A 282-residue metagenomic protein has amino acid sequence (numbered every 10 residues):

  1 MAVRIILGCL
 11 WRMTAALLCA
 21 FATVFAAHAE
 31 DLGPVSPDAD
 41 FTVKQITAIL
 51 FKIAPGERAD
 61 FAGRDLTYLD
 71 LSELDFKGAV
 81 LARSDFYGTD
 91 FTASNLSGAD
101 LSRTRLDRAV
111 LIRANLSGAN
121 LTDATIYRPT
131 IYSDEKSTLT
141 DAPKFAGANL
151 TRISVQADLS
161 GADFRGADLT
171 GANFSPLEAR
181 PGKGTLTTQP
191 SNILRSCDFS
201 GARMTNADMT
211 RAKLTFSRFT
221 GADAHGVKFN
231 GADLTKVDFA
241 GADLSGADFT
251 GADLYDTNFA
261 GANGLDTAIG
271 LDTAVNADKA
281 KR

Functional and structural regions predicted by a protein language model:
A2-A15: Bacterial N-terminal signal peptides that target proteins for export
R12-V24: Bacterial N-terminal signal peptides
F25-A29: Sec/Tat signal peptide C-region and signal peptidase I cleavage site
E30-R282: Tandem repeat scaffolds
